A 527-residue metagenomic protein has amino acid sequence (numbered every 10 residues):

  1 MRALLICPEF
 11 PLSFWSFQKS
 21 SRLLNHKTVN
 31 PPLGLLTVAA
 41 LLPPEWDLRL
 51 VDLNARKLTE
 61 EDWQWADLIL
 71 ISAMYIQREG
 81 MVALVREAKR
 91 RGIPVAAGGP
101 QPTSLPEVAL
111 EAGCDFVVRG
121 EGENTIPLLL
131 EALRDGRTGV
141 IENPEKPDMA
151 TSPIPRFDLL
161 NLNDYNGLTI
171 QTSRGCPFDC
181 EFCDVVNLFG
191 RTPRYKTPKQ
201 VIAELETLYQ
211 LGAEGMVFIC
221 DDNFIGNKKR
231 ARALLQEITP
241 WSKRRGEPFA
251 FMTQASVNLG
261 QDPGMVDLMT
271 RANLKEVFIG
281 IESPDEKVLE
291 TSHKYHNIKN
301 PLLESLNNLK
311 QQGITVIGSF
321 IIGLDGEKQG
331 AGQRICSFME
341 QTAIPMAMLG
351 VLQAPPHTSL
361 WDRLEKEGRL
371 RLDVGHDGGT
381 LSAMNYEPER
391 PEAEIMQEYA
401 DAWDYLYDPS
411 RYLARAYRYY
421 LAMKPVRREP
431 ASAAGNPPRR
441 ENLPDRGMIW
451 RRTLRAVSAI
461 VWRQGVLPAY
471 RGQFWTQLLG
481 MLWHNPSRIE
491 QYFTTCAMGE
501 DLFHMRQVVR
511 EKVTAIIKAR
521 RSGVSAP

Functional and structural regions predicted by a protein language model:
M1-A213: Acidic, low-complexity intrinsically disordered segments
R2-L5, L12, D47, D62 (+3 more regions): Radical SAM enzyme core and accessory elements
L5, I71, I219-D221, I279 (+1 more regions): Conserved beta-strand positions
F10-S16, S104-E107, K228-K229, K287-S292 (+3 more regions): Flexible glycine/acidic-rich beta-alpha junction loops that bind and position SAM and/or redox cofactors in anaerobic
E45, F116, L129-R137, S152-P155 (+12 more regions): Phosphate/oxyanion-binding loops and surfaces in catalytic or ligand/nucleic-acid-binding neighborhoods
V51-A55, K146-P155, T315, E327-G350 (+1 more regions): A C-terminal junction/extension of Radical SAM enzymes
V108-L128, L268-E276, R334-L349: Structural recognition of alpha->loop->beta junctions
P153-I317, I322-S337, E365, D373: Radical SAM [4Fe-4S] cluster-binding motif and immediate context
